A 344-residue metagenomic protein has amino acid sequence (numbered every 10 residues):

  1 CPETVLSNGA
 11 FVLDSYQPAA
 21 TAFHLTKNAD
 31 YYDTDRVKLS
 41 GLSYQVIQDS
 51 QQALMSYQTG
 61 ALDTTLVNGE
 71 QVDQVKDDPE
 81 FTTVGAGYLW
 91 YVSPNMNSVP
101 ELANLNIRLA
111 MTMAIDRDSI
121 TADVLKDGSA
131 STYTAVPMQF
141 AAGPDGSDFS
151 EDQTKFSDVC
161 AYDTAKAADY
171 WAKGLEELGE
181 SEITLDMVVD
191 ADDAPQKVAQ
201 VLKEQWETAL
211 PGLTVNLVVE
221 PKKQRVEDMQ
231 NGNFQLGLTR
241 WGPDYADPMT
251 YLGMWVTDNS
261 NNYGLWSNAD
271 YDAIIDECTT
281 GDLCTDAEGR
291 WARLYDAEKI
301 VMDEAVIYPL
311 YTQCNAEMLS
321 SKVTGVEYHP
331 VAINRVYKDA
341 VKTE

Functional and structural regions predicted by a protein language model:
C1-V37, G41: Gly/Pro-rich hinge or "lid" segments in bacterial periplasmic/extracellular proteins
G9-A10, L39-G41, Y88-T134, F156-V159 (+3 more regions): Alpha-helical secondary-structure segments
P18-A20, T164, A168, A172-P243 (+1 more regions): Ligand/substrate-recognition segments at binding pockets and active sites
A29-Q74: Ligand-site clamp/hinge motif
D73-G85, N233, D247-N262, S320-G325: Ligand-binding "clamshell"
T121-A122, V159-C160, G212-R225, G253-S321 (+1 more regions): Extracytoplasmic/peripheral linker and loop segments enriched in polar/acidic and small residues with frequent Thr/Pro
S131-K173, A194-Q196: Structural transition elements
E317-E344: Long beta-strand-rich cores associated with HINT superfamily self-processing modules
